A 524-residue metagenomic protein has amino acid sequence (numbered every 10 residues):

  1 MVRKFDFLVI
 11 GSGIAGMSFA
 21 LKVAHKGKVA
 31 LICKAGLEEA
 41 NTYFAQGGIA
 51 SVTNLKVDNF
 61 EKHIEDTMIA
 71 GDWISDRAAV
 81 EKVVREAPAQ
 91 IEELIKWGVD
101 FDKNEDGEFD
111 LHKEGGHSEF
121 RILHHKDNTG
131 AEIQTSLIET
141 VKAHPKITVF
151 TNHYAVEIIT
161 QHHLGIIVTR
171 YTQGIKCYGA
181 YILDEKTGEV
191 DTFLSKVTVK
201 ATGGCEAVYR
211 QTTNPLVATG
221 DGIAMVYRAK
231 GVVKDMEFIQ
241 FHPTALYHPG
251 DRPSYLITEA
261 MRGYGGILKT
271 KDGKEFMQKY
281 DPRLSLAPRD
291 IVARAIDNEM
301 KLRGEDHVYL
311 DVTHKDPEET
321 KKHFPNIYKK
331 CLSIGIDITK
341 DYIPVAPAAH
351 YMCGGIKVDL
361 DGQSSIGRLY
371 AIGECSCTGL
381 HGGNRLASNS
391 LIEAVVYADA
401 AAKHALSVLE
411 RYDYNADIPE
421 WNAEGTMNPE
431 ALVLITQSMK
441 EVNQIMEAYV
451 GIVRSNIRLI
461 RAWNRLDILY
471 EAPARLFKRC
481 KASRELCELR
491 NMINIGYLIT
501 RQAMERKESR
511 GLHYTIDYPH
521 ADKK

Functional and structural regions predicted by a protein language model:
M1-D6, K22, G36-E38, F44-A45 (+8 more regions): Glycine- and aromatic-enriched mobile tails/lids
F7-L31: N-terminal Rossmann-like FAD-binding beta1-loop-alpha1 element of flavoenzymes
A35-M68, D72, Q240, D251-Y255: Conserved N-terminal glycine-rich FAD pyrophosphate-binding loop of Rossmann-like flavoproteins
A70-D110: Rossmann-like flavin
S75-P88, R121-E139, F150, T212-G220 (+2 more regions): Short beta-strand to alpha-helix junction loop
I95-E189, L194, A201, A245-H248: Conserved redox-cofactor binding core of oxidoreductases
E157-T169, Y178-T187, I336-L380: FAD-site-proximal beta/loop scaffold in flavoenzymes
M225, G231-I338, I343, V395 (+1 more regions): An anion/pyrophosphate-binding glycine-rich loop and adjacent beta-alpha core in soluble alpha-beta enzymes
